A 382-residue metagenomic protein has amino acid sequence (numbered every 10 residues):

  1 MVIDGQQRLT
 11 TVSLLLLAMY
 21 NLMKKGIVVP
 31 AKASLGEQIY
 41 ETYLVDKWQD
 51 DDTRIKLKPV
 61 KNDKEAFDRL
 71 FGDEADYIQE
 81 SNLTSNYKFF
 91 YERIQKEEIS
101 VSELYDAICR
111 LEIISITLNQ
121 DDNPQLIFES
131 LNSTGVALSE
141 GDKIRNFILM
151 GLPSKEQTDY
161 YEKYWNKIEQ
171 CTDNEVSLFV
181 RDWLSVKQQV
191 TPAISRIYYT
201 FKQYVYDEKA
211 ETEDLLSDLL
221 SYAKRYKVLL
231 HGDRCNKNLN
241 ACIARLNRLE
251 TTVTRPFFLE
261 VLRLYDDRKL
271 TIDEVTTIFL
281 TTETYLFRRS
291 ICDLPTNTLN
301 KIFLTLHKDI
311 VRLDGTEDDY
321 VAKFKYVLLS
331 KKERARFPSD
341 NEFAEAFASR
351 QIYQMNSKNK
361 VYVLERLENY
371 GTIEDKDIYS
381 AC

Functional and structural regions predicted by a protein language model:
M1-S195, T296: Glycine- and hydrophobic-rich flexible loops that cap the catalytic core of alpha/beta enzyme folds
V2, V12, S100-E103, R110-L111 (+5 more regions): Generic low-polarity alpha-helical segments
G5, Y362-R366, T372-C382: Histidine-centered nuclease catalytic patch
L22-G26, G135, R263-I272, N369-D375: Short helix-capping/linker segments at secondary-structure and domain boundaries
L83-E97, L219-L229, L364-L367: Short, Φ-rich (hydrophobic/aromatic) sequence segments
S100-E103, I113-I114, C242-R248, D377-I378: Generic recognition of flexible, low-complexity loop/linker segments
E112, G141-V361: A cross-family structural signal marking well-folded subdomains
N132, F258, T282, S380-A381: Short low-polarity hydrophobic stretches
